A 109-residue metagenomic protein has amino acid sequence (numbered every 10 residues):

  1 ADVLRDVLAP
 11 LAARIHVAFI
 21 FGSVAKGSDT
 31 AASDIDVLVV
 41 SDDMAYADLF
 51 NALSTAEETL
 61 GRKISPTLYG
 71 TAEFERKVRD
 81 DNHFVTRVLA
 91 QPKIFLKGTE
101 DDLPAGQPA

Functional and structural regions predicted by a protein language model:
A1-V17, A25-A32, S41-A109: Catalytic core of pol beta-like nucleotidyltransferases
